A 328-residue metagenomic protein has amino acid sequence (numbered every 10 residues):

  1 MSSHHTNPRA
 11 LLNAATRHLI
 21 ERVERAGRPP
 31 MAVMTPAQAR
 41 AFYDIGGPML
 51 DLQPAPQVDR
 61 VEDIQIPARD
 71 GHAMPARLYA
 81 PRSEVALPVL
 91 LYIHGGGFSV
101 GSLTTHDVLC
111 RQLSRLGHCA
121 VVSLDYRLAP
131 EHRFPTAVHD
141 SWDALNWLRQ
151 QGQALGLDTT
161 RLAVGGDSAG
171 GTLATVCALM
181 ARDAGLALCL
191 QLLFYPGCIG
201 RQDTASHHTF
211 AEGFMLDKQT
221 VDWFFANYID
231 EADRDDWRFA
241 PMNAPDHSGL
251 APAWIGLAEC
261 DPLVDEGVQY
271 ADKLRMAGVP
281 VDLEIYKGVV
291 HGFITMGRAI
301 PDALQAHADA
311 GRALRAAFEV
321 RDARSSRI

Functional and structural regions predicted by a protein language model:
M1-L78, E319-I328: A glycine/proline-hinged amphipathic helix-loop "lid/cap" segment that gates access to hydrophobic ligand pockets
A76-A86, M242-H247: Short beta-strand-to-loop junctions in surface cap/lid or active-site-entrance loops
A86-G95: Short beta-strand element of the alpha/beta-hydrolase
T104-S123: Short amphipathic alpha-helix adjacent to the substrate-entry channel of hydrolases
H132-G152, A310: Alpha/beta-hydrolase active-site loop
R149-V164: Gly/Ser-rich "nucleophile elbow"/oxyanion-hole loop immediately N-terminal to the catalytic nucleophile in hydrolases
T159-T160, T175-I328: Alpha/beta hydrolase fold serine-hydrolase catalytic domain that processes acyl esters and thioesters
G166, G170, A174: Gly/Ala-rich beta-loop-alpha elbow adjacent to hydrolase catalytic centers
